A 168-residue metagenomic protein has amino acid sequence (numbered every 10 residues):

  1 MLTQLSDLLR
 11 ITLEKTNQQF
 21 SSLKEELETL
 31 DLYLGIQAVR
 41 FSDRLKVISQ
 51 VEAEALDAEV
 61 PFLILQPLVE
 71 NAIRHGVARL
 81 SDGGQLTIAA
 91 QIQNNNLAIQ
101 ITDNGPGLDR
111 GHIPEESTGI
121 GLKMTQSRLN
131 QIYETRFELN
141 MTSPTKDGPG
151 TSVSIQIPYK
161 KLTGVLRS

Functional and structural regions predicted by a protein language model:
M1-T142, S154-Q156: Two-component histidine phosphotransfer core
P144-D147: A short beta-turn/loop motif at secondary-structure boundaries
G150-K160: Short C-terminal beta-strand
G164-S168: Short, charged, solvent-exposed linker or helix-capping segments at domain edges/interfaces that act as flexible hinges
